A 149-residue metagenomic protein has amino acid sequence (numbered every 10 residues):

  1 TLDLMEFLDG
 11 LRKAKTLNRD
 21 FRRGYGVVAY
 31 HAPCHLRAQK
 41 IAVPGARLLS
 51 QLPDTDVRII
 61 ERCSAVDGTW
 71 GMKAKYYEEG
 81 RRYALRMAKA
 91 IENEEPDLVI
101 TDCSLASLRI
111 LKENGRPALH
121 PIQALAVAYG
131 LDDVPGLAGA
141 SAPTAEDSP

Functional and structural regions predicted by a protein language model:
T1-P149: Iron-sulfur cluster-binding electron-transfer modules in prokaryotic oxidoreductases
